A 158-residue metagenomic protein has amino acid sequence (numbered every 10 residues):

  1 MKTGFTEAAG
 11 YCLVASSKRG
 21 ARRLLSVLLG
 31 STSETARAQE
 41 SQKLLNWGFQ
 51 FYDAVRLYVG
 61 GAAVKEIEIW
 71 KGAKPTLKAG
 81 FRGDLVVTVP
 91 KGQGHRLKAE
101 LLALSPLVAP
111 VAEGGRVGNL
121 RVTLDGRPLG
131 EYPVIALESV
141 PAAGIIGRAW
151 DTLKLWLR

Functional and structural regions predicted by a protein language model:
M1-R158: Domain-terminus/edge residues, biased toward the C-terminal soluble/receptor-binding domains of extracytoplasmic
